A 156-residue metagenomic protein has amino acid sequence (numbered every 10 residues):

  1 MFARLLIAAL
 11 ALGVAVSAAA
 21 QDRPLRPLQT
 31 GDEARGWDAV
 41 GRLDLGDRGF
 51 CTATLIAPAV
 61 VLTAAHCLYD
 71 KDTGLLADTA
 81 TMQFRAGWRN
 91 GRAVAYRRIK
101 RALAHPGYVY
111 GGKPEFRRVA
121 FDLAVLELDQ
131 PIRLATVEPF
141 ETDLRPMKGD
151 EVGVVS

Functional and structural regions predicted by a protein language model:
M1-L6: Bacterial N-terminal signal peptides that target proteins for export
I7-G13: Bacterial N-terminal signal peptides
A15-S17: N-terminal signal peptide c-region/cleavage motif recognized by signal peptidases
D22-R35, Y69, L76-R133: Conserved catalytic-core segment of clan PA serine endopeptidases
G36-Q83: Catalytic histidine site
D44-G46, R85-R89, V155: A generic structural motif
G49-F50, G112-F116, V137-F140: Second-shell loop/turn segments in exported
W88, E127-P131, F140-S156: Short glycine/Trp-rich loop-beta-loop segment that forms part of the substrate-binding cleft
